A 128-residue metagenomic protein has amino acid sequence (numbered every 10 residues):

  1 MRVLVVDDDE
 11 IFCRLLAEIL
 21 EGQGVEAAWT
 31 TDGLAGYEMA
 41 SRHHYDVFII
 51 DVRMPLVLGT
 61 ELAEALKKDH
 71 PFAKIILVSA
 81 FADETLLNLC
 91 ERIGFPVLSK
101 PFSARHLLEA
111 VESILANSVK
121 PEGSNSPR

Functional and structural regions predicted by a protein language model:
D9, V52-R53: The short loop immediately C-terminal to the conserved phospho-acceptor aspartate in CheY-like receiver
C13, P55: The feature encodes the CheY-like receiver
R14-G22: Charged docking surfaces used in two-component/phosphorelay signaling
G24-T31, M39: Short hydrophobic/Thr-rich beta-strand motif most characteristic of the beta2 strand and flanking loop of CheY-like
D32-A35, V57-L62: Acidic catalytic/metal-coordinating carboxylates
H44-I49: Active-site beta3 strand of CheY-like receiver
E61, F81-L98, R105, E109: Alpha4 helix (beta4-alpha4-beta5 surface) of REC/receiver domains from two-component response regulators
